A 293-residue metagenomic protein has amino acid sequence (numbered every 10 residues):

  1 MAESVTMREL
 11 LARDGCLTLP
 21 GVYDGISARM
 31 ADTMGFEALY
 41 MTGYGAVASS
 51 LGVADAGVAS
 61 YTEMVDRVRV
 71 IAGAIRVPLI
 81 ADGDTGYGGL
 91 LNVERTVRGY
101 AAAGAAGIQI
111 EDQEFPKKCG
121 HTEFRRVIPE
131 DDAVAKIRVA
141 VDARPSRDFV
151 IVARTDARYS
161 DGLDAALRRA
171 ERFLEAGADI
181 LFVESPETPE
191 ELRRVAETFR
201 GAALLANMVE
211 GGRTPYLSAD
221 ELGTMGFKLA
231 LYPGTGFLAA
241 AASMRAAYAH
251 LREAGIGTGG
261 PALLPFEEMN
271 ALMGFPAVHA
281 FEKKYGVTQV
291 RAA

Functional and structural regions predicted by a protein language model:
A2-H250, K284-A293: Alpha/beta enzyme core
L251-A293: Flexible C-terminal active-site loop/helix
